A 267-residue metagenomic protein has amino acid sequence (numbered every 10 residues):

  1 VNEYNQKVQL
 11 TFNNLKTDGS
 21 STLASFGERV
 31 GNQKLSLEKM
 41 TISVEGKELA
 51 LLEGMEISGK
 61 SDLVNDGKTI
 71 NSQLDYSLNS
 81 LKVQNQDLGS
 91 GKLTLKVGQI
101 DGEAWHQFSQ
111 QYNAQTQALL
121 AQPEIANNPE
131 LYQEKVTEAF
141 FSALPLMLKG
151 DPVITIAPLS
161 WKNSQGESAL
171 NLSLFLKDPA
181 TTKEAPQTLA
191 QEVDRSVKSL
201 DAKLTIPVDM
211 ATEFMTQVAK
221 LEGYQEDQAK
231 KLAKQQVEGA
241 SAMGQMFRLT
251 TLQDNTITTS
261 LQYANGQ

Functional and structural regions predicted by a protein language model:
V1-Q267: Glycine-rich, small/hydroxylated-residue low-complexity segments
